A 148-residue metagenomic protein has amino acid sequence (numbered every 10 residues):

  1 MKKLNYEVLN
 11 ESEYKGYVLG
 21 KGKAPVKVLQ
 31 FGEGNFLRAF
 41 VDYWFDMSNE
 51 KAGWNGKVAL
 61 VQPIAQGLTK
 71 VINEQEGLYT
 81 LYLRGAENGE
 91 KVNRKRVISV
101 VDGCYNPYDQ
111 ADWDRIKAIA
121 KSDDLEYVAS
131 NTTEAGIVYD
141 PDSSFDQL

Functional and structural regions predicted by a protein language model:
M1-L148: Non-transmembrane, aqueous-exposed alpha-helical and coiled segments at domain scale
